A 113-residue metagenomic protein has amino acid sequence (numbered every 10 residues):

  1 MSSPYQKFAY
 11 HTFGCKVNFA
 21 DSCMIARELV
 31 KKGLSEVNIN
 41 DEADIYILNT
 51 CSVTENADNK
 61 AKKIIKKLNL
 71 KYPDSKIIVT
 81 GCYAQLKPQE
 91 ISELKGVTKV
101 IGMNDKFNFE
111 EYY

Functional and structural regions predicted by a protein language model:
M1-Y112: Cofactor-cradling patches in redox/metallo enzymes
